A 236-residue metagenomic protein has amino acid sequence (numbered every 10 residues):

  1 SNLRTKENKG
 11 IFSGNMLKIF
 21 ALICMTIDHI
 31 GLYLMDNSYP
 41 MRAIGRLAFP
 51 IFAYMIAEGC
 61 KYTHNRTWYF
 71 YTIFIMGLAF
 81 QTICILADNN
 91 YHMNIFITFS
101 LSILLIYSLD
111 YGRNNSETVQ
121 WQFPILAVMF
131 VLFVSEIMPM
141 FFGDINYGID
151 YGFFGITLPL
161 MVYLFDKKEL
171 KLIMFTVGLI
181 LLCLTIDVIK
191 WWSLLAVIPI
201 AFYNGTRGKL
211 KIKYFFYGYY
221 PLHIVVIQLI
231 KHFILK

Functional and structural regions predicted by a protein language model:
S1-K236: Alpha-helical transmembrane segments and their immediate juxtamembrane cytosolic regions
